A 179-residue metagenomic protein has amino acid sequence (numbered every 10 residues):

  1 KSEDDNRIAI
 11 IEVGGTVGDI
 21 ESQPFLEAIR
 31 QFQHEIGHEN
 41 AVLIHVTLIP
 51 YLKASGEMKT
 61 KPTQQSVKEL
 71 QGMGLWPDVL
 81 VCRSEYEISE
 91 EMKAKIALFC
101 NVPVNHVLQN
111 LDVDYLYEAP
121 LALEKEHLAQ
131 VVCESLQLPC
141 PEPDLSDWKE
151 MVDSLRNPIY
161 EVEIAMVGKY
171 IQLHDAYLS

Functional and structural regions predicted by a protein language model:
K1-R7, G14-S179: N-terminal beta1-alpha1 cap of cysteine-dependent amidohydrolase-like domains
